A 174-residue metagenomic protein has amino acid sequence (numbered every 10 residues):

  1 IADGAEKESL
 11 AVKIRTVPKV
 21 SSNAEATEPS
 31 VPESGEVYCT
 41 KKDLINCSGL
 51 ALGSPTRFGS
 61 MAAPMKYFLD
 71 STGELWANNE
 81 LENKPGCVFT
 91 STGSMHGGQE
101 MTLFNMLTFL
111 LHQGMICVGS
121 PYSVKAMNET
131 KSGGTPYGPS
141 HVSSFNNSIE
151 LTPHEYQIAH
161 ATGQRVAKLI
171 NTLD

Functional and structural regions predicted by a protein language model:
I1-E80, V142-D174: N-terminal beta1-alpha1-beta2 submodule of the flavodoxin-like/Rossmannoid cofactor-binding fold
E82-T135: Short, glycine-/small-residue-rich phosphate/pyrophosphate-handling segment
G133-S143: Mobile gating loops/cap/lid regions near enzyme active sites that modulate substrate access
